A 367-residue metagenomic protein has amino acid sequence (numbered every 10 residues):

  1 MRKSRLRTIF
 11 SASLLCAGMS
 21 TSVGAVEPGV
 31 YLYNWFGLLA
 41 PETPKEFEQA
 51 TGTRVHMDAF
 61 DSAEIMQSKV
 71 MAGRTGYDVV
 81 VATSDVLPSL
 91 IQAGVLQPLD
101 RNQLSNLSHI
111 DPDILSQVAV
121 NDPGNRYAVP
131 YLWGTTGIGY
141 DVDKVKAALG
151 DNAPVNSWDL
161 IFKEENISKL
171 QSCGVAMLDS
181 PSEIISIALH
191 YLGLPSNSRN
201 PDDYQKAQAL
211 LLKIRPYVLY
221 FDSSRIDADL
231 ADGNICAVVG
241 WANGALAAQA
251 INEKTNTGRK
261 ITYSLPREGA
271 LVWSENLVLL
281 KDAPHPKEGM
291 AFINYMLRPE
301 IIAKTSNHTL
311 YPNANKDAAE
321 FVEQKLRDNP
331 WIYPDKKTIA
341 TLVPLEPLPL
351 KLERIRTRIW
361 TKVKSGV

Functional and structural regions predicted by a protein language model:
V26-L90: Early extracytoplasmic/lumenal segment of secretory-pathway proteins
V86-S89, A237-G258: A ligand-binding cleft/hinge motif common to bilobed small-molecule-binding domains
L87-Y217, S224, D229-A231: Extracytoplasmic ligand-binding site segments that recognize negatively charged/polar headgroups
Q97-S108, T255-L271, L280-A283: Short beta-strand->loop
G139-K144, H190-L194, W273-H285, K304: A bilobed periplasmic-binding-protein/Venus flytrap-type ligand-binding module shared by bacterial periplasmic
Y204-K213, L219, T257-V278: Periplasmic-binding protein-like
A228, K336-V367: Conserved C-terminal helix/tail region of periplasmic/extracytoplasmic solute-binding proteins
L280-A340: Mature extracytoplasmic/periplasmic domains
